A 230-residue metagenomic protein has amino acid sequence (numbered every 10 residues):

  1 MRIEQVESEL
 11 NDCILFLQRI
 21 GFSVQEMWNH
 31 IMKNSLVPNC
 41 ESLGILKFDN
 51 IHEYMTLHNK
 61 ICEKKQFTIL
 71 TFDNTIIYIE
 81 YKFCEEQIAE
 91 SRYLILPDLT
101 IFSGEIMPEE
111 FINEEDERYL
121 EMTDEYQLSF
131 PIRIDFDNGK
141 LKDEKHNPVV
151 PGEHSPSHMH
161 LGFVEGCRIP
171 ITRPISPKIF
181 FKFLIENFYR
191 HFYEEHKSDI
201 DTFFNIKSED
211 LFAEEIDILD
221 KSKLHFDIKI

Functional and structural regions predicted by a protein language model:
M1-Y78, K82: N-terminal "first-domain core" detector
I3-E7, S157, I230: Intrinsically disordered, low-complexity acidic regions enriched in Pro/Ser/Thr
H30, H52, H58, H146 (+5 more regions): Histidine (H) residue identity feature
H30-K33, N113, H154, I200-S208: Solvent-exposed, non-transmembrane amphipathic alpha-helical segments
K65, D73-T75, A89-S91, Y126-I132 (+2 more regions): Generic structural motif recognizing short loop/turn segments at the entrances and edges of beta-strands
I69, I79, P131-F136, L184: Generic structural hydrophobic/aromatic packing signal, biased to beta-strands
C84-P174: An exposed acidic His-Trp-rich patch
R168-I230: Long, compositionally biased interface segments
